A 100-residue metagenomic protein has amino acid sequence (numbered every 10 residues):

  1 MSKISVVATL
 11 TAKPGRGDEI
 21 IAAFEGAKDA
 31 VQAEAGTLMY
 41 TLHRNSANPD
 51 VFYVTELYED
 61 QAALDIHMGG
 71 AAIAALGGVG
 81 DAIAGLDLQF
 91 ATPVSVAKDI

Functional and structural regions predicted by a protein language model:
S2-I4, L42-D50, L76-I100: Glycine-rich beta-strand-turn "strand-cap" elements at beta-sheet edges
I4-E34, L38: N-terminal first-folded block
I4-L10, T41-M68: Short, well-ordered beta-strand segments in beta-rich or mixed alpha/beta enzyme and ligand-binding folds
G15-G17, A47, A63, S95: Generic "edge-of-domain/loop-turn" microfeature
G26-M39, L57-F90: An amphipathic, aromatic/His-enriched active-site/gating alpha helix that lines ligand/cofactor pockets
